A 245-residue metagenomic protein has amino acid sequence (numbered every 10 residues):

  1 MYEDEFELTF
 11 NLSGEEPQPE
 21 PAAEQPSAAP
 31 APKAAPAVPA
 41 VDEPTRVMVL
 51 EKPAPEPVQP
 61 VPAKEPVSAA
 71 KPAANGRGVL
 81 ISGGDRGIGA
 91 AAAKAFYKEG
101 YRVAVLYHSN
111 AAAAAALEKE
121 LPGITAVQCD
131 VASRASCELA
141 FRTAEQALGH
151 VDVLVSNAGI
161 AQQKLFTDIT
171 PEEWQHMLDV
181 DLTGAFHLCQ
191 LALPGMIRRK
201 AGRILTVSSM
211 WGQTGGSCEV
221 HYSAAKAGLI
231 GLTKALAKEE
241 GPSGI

Functional and structural regions predicted by a protein language model:
D85-R86: Conserved glycine-rich cofactor-binding loop
E99-A115: Conserved glycine-rich Rossmann-like NAD(P)H-binding loop of the short-chain dehydrogenase/reductase
A111, C129-A140, P171: The beta1-alpha1 cofactor-binding region of Rossmann-like NAD(H)/NADP(H)-dependent oxidoreductases
L165-F166, E173-L178: Substrate-binding pocket helix/loop in short-chain dehydrogenase/reductase
C189, A225, T233: Active-site helix of classical SDR
P194, K238-P242: Alpha-helical segment proximal to the catalytic Tyr-Lys
S209: Residue(s) in the substrate-gating loop at a strand-loop-helix junction that position the organic substrate next
